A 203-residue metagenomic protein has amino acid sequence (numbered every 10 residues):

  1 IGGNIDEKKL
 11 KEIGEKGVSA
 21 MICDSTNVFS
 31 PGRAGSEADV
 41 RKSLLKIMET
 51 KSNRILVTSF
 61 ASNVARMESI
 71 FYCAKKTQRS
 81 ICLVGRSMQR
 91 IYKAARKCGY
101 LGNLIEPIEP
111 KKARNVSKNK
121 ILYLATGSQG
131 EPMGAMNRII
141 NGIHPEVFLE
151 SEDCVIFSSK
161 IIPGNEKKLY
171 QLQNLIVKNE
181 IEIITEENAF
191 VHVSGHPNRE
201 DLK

Functional and structural regions predicted by a protein language model:
I1-N115, G134-F148, K167-Q171, N198: His/Asp/Glu-rich metal-coordinating catalytic cores of metallo-dependent phosphodiesterases/hydrolases acting on
S19, I121, D153-I156: Conserved acidic residues
D24, T58, C82-G85, L124-T126 (+2 more regions): Generic beta-strand/beta-sheet core signal
S128-G130, I161: Short glycine-rich anion-binding loops that position phosphate/pyrophosphate groups of nucleotides and phosphorylated
S151-E152, V177: Acidic, His/Gly-rich catalytic cores of divalent-metal-dependent hydrolytic chemistry
I162-E166: Structured, non-catalytic alpha/beta "coupling" segments that mediate domain-domain communication and provide generic
I176-L202: Generic long, charged, amphipathic alpha-helical segments
